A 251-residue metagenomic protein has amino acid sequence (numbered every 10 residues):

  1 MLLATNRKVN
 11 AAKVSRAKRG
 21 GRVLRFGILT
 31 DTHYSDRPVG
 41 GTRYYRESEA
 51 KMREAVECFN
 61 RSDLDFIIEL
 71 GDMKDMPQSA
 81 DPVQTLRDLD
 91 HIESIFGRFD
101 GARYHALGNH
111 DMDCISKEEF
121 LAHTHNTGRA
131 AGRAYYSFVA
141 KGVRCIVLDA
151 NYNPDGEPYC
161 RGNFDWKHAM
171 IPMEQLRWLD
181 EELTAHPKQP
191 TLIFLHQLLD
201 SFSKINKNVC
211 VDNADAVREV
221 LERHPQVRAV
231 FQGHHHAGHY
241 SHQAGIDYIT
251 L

Functional and structural regions predicted by a protein language model:
L3-T85: N-terminal active-site segment of His-dependent metallophosphoesterases
N10-K18, S79-H186, P190, A216-Q226 (+1 more regions): Extended active-site neighborhood of metal-dependent phosphoesterases/phosphodiesterases
D31, G71-D72, G108-N109, L148 (+2 more regions): Active-site glycine-centered loops adjacent to acidic/histidine catalytic or metal-binding residues that shape
Y34, K74-D75, D111, L199 (+1 more regions): Short active-site segment of divalent metal-dependent hydrolases/proteases that encodes the spacing between
R37-G41, Q78-S79, E157-G162, S203-I205: Short acidic, glycine/proline-rich loop/turn micro-motifs
T184-F202: Short acidic, glycine-rich surface-loop motifs adjacent to enzyme active sites
L199-V211: Active-site His/acidic residue clusters
